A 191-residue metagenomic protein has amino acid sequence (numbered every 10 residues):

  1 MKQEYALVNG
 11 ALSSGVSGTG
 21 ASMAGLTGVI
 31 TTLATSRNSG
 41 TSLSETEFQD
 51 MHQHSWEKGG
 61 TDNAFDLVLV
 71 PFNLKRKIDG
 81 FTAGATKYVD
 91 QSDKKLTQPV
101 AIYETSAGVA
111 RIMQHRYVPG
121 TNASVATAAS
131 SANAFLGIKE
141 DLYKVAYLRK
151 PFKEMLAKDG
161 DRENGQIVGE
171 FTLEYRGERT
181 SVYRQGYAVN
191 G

Functional and structural regions predicted by a protein language model:
M1-S22: Short, glycine/acidic-rich hinge or "gate" loops at secondary-structure transitions that mediate conformational
G18-D50, K77-G191: Sequence/fold signature of self-assembling virion shell proteins
Q49-T61: Short, basic/hydrophobic alpha-helical segments
A64-L67: Conserved active-site beta-strand-loop modules that form the wall/rim of enzyme catalytic pockets and either contain
